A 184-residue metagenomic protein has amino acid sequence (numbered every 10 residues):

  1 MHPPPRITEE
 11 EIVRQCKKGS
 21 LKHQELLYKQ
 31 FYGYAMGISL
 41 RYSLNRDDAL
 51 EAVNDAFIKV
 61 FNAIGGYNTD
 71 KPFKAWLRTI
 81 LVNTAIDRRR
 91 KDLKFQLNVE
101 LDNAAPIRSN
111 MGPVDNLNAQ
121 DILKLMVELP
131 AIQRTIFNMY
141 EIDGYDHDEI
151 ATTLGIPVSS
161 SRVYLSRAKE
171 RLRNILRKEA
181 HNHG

Functional and structural regions predicted by a protein language model:
P5-R6, D87, K94-Q120, K124 (+1 more regions): Internal acidic/polar
V13-M36: A short, charge-rich alpha-helical start-of-domain segment used by transcription regulators
K17-K18, R41-L44, N54-P72, K91-D92: Sigma70-family region 2
Y28-R46, A63, M126, I175-K178: Amphipathic, Lys/Arg- and hydrophobic-enriched alpha-helical face
G37, E51-I58, K71-N83: Structural recognition of an alpha-helix C-terminal capping motif at a helix-to-coil junction
G65-T69, T79-V99, D115, R167 (+1 more regions): Arg/Lys-rich amphipathic alpha helix in sigma70-family domain 2
V82, I86, Q133, T153-N182: DNA-recognition helix of helix-turn-helix
I136-Y140: A short pre-motif secondary-structure segment
